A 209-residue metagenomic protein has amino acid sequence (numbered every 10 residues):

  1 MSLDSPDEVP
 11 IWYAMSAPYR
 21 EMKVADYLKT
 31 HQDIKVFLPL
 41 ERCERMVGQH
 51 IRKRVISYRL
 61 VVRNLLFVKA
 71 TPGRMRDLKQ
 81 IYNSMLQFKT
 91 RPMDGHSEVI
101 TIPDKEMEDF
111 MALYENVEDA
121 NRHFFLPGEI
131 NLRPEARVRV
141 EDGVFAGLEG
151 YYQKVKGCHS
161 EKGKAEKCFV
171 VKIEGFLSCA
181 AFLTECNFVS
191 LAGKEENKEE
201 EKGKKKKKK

Functional and structural regions predicted by a protein language model:
M1-R137, F145, Q153-S160, A165-K209: Acidic-enriched and Gly/Ser
L148: Structured alpha-helical
